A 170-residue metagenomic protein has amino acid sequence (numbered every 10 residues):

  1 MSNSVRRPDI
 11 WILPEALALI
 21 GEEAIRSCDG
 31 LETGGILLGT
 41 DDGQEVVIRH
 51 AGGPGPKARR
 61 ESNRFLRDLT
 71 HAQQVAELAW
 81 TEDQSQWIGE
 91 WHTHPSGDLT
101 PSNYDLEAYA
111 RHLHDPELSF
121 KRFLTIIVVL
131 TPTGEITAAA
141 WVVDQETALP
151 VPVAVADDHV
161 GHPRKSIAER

Functional and structural regions predicted by a protein language model:
M1-W87, P95-R170: Conserved beta-strand-loop surface patch within small alpha/beta domains used for substrate/adaptor or ligand engagement
